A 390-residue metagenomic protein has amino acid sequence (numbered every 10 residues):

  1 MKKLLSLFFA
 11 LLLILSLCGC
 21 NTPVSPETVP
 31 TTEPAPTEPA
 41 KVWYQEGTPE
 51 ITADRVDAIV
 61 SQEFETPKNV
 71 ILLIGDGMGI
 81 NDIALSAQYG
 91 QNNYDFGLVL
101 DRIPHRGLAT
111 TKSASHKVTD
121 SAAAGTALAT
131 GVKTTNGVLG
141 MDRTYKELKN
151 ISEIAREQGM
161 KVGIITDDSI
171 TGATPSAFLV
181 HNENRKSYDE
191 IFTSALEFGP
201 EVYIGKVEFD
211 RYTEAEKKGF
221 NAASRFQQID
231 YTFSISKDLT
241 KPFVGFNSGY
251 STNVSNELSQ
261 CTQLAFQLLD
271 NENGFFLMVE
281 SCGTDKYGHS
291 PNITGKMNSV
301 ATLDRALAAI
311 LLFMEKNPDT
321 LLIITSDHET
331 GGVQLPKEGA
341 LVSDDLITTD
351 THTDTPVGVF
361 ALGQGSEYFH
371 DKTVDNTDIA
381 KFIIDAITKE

Functional and structural regions predicted by a protein language model:
M1-L4: Positively charged n-region of N-terminal signal peptides that target proteins for export
L7-L13: Sec-dependent N-terminal signal peptides
S16-G19: C-terminal motif of bacterial Sec signal peptides marking the signal peptidase cleavage site
N21-P23: Bacterial signal peptide processing site
E33-T213, F220-I235, E329-E390: N-terminal catalytic scaffold of extracellular/periplasmic and nuclease hydrolases that process anionic headgroups
I80, L303-A340: Metal-dependent active-site segment of extracytoplasmic phospho-/sulfohydrolases and closely related
G172-L179, T262-A265, D270-G274, M278-A306: Active-site His/acidic residue clusters
Q227-D230, N253-L269: A Trp-anchored, charged/polar loop motif used as the substrate-binding/catalytic surface of acyl/ester-handling
